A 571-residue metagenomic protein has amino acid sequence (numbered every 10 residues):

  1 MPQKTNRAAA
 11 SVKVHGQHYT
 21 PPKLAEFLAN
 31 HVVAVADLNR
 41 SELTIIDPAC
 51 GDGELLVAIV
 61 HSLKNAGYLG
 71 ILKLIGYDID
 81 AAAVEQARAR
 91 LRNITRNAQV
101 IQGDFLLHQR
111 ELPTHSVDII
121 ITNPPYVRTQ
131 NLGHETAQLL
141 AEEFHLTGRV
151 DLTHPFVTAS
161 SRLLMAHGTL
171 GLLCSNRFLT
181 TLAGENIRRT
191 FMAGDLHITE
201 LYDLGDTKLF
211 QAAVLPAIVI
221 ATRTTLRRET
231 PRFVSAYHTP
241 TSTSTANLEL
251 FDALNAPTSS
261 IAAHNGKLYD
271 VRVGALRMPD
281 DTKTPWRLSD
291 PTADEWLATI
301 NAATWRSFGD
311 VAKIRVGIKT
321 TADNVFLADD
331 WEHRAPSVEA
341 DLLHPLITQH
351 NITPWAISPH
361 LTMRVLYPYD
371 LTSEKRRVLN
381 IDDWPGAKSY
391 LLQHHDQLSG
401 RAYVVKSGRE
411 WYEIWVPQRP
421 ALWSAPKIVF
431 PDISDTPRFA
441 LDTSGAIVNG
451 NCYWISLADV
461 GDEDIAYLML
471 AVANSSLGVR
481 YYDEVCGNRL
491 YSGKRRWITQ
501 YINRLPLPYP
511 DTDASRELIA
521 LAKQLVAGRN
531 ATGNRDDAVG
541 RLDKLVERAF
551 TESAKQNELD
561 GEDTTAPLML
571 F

Functional and structural regions predicted by a protein language model:
M1-Y19, N30, L43, Q99-Q102 (+8 more regions): Non-catalytic, mostly N-terminal accessory regions of nucleic-acid modification and defense proteins
M1-Y68, L72-T95, Q109, P124 (+7 more regions): Class I S-adenosyl-L-methionine
K13-V14, H18-F27, A49-V57, Y68-I71 (+6 more regions): Signature of N6-adenine DNA methyltransferases within the class I
F27, H31, V35, A58 (+18 more regions): Generic, well-ordered alpha-helical scaffold segments in large soluble proteins
Y77, G103, T122, L173 (+3 more regions): Generic beta-strand/beta-sheet core signal
A275-E517: Polybasic, glycine- and aromatic-enriched phosphate-binding surface used to engage nucleic acids
N301-K313, G386, P508-F571: Non-catalytic DNA-recognition/assembly elements of restriction-modification systems
